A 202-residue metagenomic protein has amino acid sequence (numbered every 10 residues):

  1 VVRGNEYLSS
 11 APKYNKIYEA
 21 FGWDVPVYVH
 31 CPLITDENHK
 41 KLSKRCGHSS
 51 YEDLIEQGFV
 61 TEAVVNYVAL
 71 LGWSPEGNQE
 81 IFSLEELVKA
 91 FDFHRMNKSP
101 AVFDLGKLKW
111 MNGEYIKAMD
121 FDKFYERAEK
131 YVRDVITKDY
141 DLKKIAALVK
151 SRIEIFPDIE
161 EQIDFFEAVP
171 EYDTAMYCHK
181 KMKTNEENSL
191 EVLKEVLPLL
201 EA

Functional and structural regions predicted by a protein language model:
V1-I116, K130: Alpha-helical recognition segments enriched in aromatics with Gly/Pro capping that present substrate-recognition
F121-A202: Small-residue-rich helix-loop
